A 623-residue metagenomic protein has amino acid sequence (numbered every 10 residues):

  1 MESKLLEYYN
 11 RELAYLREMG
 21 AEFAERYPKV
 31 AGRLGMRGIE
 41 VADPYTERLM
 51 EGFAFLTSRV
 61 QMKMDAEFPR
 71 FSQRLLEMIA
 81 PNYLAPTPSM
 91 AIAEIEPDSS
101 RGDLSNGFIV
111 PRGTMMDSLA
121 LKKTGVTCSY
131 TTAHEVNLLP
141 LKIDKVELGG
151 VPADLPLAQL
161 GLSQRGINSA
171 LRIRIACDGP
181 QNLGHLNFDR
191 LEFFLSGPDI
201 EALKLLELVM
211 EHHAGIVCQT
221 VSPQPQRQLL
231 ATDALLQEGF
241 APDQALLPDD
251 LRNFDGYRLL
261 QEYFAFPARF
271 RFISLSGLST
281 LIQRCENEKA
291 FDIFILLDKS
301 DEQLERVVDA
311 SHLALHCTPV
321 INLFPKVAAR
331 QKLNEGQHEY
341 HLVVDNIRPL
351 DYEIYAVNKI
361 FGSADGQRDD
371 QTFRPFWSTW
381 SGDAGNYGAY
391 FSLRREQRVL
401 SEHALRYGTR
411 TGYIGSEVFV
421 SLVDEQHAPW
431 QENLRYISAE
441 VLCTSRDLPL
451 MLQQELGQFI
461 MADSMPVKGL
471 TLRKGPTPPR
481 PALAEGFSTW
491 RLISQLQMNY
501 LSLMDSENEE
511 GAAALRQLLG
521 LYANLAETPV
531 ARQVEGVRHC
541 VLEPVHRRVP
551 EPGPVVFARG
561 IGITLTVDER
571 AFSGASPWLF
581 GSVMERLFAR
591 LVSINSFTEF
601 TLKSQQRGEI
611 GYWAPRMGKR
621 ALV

Functional and structural regions predicted by a protein language model:
M1-Q224, Q228-T232, Q237-G239: Extended assembly-interface regions of large multimeric machines
M1-V30, L34-R37, T232-A234, A241-C285 (+3 more regions): Mixed-charge (acidic/basic) macromolecular-recognition segments
R11, L56-K63, E67, R74-Y83 (+8 more regions): Short linear motifs embedded in intrinsically disordered, proline/glycine-rich low-complexity segments
L49-F53, M64, R74-L76, I143 (+11 more regions): Generic hydrophobic, helix-prone segments enriched in Leu/Val/Ile
T57-D65, N82, P156-N168, R174-F188 (+5 more regions): Extracellular ectodomain segments of secreted/surface proteins
T87-A91, I167-L171, N187-D189, H212 (+3 more regions): Residues at beta-strand starts and edge strands
E147, P180-R398: Short, low-complexity Pro/Thr/Gly
D365-V623: C-terminal domain/tail detector
